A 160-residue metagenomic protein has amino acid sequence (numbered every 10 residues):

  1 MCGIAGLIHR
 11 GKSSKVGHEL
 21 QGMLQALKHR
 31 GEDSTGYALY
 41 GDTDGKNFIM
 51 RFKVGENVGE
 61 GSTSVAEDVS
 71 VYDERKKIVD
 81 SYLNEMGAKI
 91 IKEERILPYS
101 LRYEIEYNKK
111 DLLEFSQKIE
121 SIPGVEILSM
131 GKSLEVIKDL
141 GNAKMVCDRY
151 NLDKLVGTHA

Functional and structural regions predicted by a protein language model:
M1-A160: N-terminal segments that mediate ammonia production and transfer in glutamine-dependent amidotransferase systems
